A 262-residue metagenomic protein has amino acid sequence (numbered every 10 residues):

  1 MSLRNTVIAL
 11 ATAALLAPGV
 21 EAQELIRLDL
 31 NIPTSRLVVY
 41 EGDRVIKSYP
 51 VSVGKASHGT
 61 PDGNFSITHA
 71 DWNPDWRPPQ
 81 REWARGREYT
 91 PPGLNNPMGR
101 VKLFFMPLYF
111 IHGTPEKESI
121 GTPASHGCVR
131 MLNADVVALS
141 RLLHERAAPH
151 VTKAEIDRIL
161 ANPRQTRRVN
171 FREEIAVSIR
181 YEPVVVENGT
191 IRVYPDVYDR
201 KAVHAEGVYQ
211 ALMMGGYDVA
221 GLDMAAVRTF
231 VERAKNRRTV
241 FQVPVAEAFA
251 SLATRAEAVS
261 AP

Functional and structural regions predicted by a protein language model:
S2-P262: N-terminal pre-domains immediately preceding structured catalytic cores
